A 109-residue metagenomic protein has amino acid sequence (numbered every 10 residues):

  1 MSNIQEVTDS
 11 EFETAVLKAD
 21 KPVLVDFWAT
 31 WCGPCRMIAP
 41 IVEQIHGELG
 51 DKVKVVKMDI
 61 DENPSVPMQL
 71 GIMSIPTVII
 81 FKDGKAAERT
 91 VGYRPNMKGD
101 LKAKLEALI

Functional and structural regions predicted by a protein language model:
N3, T8, W28, K54-V56: Conserved Rossmann-like nucleotide-binding pocket used by diverse enzymes that bind dinucleotide cofactors
I4-V23: A short beta-strand-turn-helix
D20-K21, W28-W31, S74: Short pre-active-site segment immediately N-terminal to redox-active cysteine/selenocysteine motifs in thiol-based
D20-P22, M37-M58: Conserved helix-turn-beta segment immediately C-terminal to the redox Cys motif in thioredoxin-like folds
F27-I41: Conserved redox-active cysteine motifs that mediate thiol-disulfide chemistry, especially di-cysteine Cys-X(1-2)-Cys
I60-P67: Structural microenvironment flanking redox-active thiols in thiol-disulfide oxidoreductases
I80-I109: Non-catalytic, surface beta->alpha helical segment in thiol-disulfide oxidoreductase systems
